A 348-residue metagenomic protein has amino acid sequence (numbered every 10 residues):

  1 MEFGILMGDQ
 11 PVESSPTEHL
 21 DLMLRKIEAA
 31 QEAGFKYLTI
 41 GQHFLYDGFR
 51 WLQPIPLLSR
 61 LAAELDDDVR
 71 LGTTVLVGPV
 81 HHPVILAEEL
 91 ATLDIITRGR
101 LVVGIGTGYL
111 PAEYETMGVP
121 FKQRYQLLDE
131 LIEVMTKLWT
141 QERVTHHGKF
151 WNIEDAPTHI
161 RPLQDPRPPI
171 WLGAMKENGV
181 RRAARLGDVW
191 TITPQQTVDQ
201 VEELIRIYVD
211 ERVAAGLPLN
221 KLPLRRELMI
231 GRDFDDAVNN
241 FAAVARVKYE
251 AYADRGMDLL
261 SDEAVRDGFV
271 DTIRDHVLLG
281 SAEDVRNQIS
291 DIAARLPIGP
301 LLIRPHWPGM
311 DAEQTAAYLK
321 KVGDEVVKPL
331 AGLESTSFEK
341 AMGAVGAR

Functional and structural regions predicted by a protein language model:
M1-E18, P79-F150, P194, V198-R206: Flexible, glycine-rich active-site loops centered on histidine and acidic residues that chelate a metal or position
M1-L65, V69, P166-P168, K340-R348: N-terminal beta1-alpha1-beta2 module of alpha/beta enzyme domains
F3-M7, L38-I40, L71-T73, L101-I105 (+4 more regions): Hydrophobic faces of well-ordered beta-strands that scaffold small-molecule active sites in alpha/beta enzyme cores
M7, K122-T158, T197-G299, P329-R348: An alpha-helical appendage that flanks or caps ligand/catalytic pockets
M7-L20, L76-V84, Q164-A174, I273-A282: Active-site mouth loops of central-metabolism enzymes
A30, L61, L93, V103 (+7 more regions): Conserved, mostly hydrophobic/aromatic
Q31-E32, L58-D67, L90, D94-R100 (+3 more regions): Acidic (Asp/Glu)-rich catalytic clusters
W51-G72, L131, K320-L333: Alpha-helix-loop-beta-strand connector modules within alpha/beta enzyme cores
